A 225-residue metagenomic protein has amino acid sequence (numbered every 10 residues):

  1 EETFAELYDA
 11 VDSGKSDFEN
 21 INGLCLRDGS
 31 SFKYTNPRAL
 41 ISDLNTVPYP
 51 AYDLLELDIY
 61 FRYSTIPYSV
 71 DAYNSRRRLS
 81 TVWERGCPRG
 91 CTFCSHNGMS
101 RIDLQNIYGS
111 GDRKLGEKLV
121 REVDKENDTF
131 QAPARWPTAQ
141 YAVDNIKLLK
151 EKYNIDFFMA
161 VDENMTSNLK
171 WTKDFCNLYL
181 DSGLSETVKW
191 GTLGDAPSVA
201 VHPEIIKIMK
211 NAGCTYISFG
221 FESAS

Functional and structural regions predicted by a protein language model:
E1-D43: Glycine-rich beta-alpha loop elements in corrinoid/cobalamin-binding modules across cobalamin-dependent enzymes
D53-S225: Radical SAM [4Fe-4S] cluster-binding motif and immediate context
